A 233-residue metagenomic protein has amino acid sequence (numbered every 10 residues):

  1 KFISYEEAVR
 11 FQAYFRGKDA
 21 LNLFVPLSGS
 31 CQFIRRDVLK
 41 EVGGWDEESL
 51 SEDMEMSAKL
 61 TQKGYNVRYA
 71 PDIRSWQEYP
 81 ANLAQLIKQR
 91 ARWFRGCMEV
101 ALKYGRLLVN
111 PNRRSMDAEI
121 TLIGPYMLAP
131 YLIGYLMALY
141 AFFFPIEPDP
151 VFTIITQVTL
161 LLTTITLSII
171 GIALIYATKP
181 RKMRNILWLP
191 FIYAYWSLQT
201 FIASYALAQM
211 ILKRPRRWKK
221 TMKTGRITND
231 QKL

Functional and structural regions predicted by a protein language model:
K1-E47, A91-F94, M98, L102: Long helical/loop segments within the catalytic core of UDP-sugar-dependent glycosyltransferases, especially the large
E6-F11, I87-L107, S168-I172, I202-L207: Catalytic core of nucleotide-sugar-dependent glycosyltransferases
E48, S57-S75: Catalytic donor-sugar/metal-binding loop of nucleotide-sugar-dependent glycosyltransferases
L50-M56, C97: Acidic donor-binding loop at a coil-to-helix junction in glycosyltransferase catalytic cores that engages
E78-R95, K219-K223: Nucleotide-sugar-dependent glycosyltransferase catalytic core
N110-M127, L233: Loop-to-transmembrane boundary segments
T121-K213: Membrane-embedded multi-pass helical conduit in multi-pass membrane proteins, especially envelope-biosynthetic
L207-L233: Membrane-interface alpha-helices
